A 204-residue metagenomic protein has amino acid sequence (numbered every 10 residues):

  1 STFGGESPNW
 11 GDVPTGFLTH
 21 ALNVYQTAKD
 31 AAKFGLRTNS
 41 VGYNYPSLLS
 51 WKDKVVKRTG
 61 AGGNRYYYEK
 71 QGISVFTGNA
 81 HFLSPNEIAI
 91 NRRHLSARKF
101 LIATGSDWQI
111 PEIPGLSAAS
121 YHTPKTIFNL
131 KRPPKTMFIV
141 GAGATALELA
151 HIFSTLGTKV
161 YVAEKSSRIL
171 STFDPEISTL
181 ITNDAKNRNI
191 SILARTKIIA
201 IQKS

Functional and structural regions predicted by a protein language model:
S1-P133, S166-L170, E176-I177, D184-R188 (+1 more regions): Glycine-rich flavin
P46, Y161-S166, L193-R195: Short beta-strands and strand-loop turn motifs
S74, K159, S191: Residue-level detector of anion-binding/catalytic polar loops
K131-R168, T172-F173: Rossmann-like NAD(P)H-binding beta-loop-alpha module
H151, T182-N183: Alpha-helical segments flanking ligand/cofactor-binding loops in enzyme cores
